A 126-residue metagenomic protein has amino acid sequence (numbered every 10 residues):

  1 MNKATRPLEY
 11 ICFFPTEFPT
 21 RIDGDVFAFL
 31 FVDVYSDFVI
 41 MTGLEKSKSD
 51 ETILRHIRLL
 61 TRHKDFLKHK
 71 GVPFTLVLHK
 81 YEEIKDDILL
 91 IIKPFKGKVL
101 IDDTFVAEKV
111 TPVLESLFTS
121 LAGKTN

Functional and structural regions predicted by a protein language model:
M1-A28: Mobile-element integrase/transposase regions, centering on the N-terminal DNA-binding/Zn-coordinating module
M1-P7, L67-T75, Y81-N126: Globin-like tetrapyrrole-binding proteins
E17-R21, K46-S49, H79-K85: Short acidic, S/G/P-rich loop/turn micro-motifs used as interaction or catalytic elements
R21-A28, R55-R58, Y81: Short, functional N-terminal and low-complexity linear motifs
V34-V39: Short, glycine-anchored, charge-dense loop/turn motifs used at functional sites
T42-L67: Active-site beta-loop-alpha junctions of metal-dependent nucleic acid enzymes, especially the RNase H-like/DDE
